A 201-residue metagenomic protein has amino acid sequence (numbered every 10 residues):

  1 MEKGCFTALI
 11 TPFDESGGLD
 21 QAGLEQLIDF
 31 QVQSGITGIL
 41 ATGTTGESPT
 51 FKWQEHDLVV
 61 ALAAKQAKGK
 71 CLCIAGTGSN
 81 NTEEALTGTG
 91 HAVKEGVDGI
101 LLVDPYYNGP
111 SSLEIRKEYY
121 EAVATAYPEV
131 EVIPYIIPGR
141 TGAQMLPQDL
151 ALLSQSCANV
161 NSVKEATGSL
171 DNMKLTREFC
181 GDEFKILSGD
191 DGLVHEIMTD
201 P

Functional and structural regions predicted by a protein language model:
M1-Q144: Active-site beta->alpha loop and helix N-cap motifs at the rims of alpha/beta catalytic domains
A122, A126-Y127, I137-P201: Catalytic alpha/beta core domains of metabolic enzymes, predominantly
